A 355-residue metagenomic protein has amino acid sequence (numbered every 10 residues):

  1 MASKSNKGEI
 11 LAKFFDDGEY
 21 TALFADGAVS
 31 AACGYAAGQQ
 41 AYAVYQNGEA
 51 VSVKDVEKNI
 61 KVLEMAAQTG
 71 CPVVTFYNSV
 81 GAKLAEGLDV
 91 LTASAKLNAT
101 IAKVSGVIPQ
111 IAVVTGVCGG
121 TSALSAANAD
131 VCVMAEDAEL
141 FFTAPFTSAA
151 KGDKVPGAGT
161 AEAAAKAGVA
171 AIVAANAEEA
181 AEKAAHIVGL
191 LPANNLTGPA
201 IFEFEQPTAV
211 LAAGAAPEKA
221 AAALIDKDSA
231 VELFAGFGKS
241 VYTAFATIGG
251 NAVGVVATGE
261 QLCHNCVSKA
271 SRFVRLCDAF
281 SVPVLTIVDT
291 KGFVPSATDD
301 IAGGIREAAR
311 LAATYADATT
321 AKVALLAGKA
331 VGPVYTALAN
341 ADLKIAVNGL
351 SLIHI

Functional and structural regions predicted by a protein language model:
M1-I353: Ligand-binding clefts of soluble mixed alpha/beta catalytic domains
